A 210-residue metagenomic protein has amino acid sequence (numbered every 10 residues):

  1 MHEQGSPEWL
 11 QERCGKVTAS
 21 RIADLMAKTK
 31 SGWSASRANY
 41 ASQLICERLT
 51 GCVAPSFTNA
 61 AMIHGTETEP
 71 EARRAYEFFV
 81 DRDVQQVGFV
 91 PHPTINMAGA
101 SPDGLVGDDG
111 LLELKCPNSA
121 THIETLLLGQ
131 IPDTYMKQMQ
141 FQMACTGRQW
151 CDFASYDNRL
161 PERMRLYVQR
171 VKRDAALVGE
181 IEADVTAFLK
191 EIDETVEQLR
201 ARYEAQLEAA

Functional and structural regions predicted by a protein language model:
M1-E67, R202-A210: Charged, glycine-rich intrinsically disordered N-terminal tails and low-complexity linkers that flank
S31-G32, E71-A75, A154-R159: Intrinsically disordered, low-complexity boundary segments flanking structured domains
Q43, E71-R74, K137: Short, contiguous clusters of charged residues that form electrostatic/catalytic patches at enzyme active sites, used
C52, S56, V87, F153 (+2 more regions): Secondary-structure transition/capping residues
M62-V84: Acidic-basic catalytic patches of nuclease active cores, encompassing PD-(D/E)XK and other metal-cofactor nuclease
F78-P102, V106-T195: Nucleic-acid nuclease catalytic cores
L189-A209: Charged phosphate-binding loop/patch that engages nucleotide di/tri-phosphates or the phosphate backbone of nucleic
